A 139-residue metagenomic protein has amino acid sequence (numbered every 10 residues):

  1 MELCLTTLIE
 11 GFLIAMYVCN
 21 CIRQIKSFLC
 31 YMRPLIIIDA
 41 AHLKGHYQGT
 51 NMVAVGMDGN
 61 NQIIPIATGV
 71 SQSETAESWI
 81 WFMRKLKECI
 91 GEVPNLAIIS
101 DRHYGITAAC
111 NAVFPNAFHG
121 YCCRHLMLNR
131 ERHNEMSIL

Functional and structural regions predicted by a protein language model:
M1-L139: DNA-binding interface regions
